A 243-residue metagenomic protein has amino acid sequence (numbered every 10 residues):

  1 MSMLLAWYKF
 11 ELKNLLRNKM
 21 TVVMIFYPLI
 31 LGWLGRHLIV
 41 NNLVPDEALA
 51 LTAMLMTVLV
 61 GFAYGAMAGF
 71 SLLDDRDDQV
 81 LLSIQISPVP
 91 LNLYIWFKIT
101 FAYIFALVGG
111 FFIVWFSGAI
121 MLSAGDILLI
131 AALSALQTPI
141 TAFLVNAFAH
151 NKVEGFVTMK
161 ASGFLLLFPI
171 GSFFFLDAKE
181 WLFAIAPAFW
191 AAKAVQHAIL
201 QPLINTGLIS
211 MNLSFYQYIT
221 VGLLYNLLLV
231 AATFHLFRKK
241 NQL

Functional and structural regions predicted by a protein language model:
M1-Y27, Q242-L243: Aromatic- and glycine-rich beta-strand/loop motifs that create alpha-glucan
S2-A6, D177-M211, Y216: Short hydrophobic, aromatic-rich alpha-helical segments embedded in or entering the lipid bilayer of multi-pass
W33-N42, H150-F189: Transmembrane helix segments
L51-S71: Long, hydrophobic alpha-helical segments
Y64-A68, F112, I140-V145, L229-T233: Hydrophobic/aromatic residues in alpha-helical transmembrane segments
S71-Y103: Helix-loop-helix units of permease transmembrane domains in multi-pass membrane transporters, especially ABC
L91, I99-H150: Alpha-helical transmembrane segments and their short interhelical loops
L144, I219-L243: Junction motif at the cytosolic side of a transmembrane helix
